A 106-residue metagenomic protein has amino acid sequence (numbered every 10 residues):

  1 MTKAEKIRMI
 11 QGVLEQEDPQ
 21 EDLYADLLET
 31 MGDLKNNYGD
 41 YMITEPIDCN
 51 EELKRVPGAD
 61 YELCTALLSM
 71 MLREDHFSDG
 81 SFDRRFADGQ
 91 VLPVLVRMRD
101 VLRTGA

Functional and structural regions predicted by a protein language model:
M1, G12, E51-E52, D79-G80: Charged, low-complexity surface segments at secondary-structure and domain boundaries
K3, N37-G39, I43, Q90-M98: Repeat-associated, polar segments at repeat-unit boundaries in modular proteins
A4-I7, G58-T65, L95: Amphipathic alpha-helical repeat elements characteristic of tetratricopeptide repeat
I7-E17, C64, L68-D75: Non-transmembrane amphipathic alpha-helical segments
I7-Q11, A25-L28, G32, L92-L95: Generic detector of well-ordered alpha-helical segments enriched in charged/polar residues, highlighting helical
D18-L67: Amphipathic alpha-helical interaction modules
A66-A106: Amphipathic alpha-helical binding modules
